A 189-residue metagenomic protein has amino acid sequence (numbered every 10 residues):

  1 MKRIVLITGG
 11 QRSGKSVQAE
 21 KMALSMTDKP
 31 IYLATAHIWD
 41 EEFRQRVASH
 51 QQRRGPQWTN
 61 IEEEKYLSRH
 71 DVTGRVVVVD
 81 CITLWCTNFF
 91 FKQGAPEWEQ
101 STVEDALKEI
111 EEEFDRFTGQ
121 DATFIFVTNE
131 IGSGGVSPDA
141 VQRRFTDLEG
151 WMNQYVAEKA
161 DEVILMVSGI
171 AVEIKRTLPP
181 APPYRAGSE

Functional and structural regions predicted by a protein language model:
K2-V72: Conserved P-loop
L6, V78, I125-V127: Structural motif
Q11-R12, H37, T83, I131-G132 (+1 more regions): Short, glycine/serine-rich, charged loops/turns that create anion-binding and catalytic segments at active sites
A19, H50, V78, N129 (+1 more regions): Residue-level signal for inorganic ion chemistry
P30, V77, E162-I164: Short, well-ordered beta-strand core segments
P56-D105: Helix-adjacent hinge/juxtasegments
F89-Y184: Replace "adjacent to P-loop NTPase cores in ATP/GTP-dependent enzymes" with "adjacent to NTP-binding cores
R185-E189: A cross-taxon signal for low-complexity, glycine/charged-rich
